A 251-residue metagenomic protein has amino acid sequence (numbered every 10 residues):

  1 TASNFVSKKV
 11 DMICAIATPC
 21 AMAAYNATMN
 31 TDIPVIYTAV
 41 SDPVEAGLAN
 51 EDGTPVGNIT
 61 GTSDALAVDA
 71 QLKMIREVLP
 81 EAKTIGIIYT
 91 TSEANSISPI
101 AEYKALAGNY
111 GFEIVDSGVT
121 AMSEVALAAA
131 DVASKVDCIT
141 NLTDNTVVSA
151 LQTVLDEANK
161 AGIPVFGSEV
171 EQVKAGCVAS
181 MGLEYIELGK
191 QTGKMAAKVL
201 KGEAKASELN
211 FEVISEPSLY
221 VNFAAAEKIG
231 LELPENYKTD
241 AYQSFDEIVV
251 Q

Functional and structural regions predicted by a protein language model:
T1-N50, D144-N159, I163-F166: Beta-alpha junction/loop-to-helix N-cap segments that form part of ligand/metal-binding clefts
D11, K83, D137: Conserved acidic residues
D42-A82, L183-A204: Hydrophobic alpha-helical segments within soluble ligand-binding/sensing domains
G53, G57, A107-G108, L142-L200: Extracellular/periplasmic periplasmic-binding protein-like sensory domains
T60-G108, N210-A225: An alpha-beta-alpha
T62-D69, Y89-P99, D116-V125, N145 (+3 more regions): Hinge/beta->alpha junction and helix N-cap segments in small-molecule ligand-binding domains
A94-E169: Pocket-lining segment of extracytoplasmic ligand-binding domains
K198-Q251: Hinge/cleft segment of the Venus flytrap/periplasmic-binding protein
